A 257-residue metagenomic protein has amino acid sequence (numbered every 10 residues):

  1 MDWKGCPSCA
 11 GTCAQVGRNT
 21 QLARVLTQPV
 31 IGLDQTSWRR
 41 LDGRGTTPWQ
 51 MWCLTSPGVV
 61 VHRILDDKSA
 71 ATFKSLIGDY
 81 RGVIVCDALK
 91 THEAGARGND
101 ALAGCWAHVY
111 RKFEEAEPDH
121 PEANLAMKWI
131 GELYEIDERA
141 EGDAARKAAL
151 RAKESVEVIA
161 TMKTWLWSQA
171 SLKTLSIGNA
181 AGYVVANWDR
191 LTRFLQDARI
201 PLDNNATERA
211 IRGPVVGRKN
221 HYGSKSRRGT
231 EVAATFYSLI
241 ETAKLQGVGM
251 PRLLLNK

Functional and structural regions predicted by a protein language model:
M1-K257: Catalytic center-proximal scaffold of phosphoryl-transfer enzymes
